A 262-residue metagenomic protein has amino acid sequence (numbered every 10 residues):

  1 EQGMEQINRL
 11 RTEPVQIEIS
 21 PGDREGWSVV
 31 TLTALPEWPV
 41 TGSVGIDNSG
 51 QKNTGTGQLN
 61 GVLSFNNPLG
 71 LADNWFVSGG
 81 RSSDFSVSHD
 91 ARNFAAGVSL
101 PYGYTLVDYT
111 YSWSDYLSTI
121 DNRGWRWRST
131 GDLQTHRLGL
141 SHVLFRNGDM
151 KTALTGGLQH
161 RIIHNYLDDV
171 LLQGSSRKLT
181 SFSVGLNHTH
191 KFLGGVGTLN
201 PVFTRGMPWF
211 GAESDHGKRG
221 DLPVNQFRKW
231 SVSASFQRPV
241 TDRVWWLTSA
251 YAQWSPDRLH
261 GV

Functional and structural regions predicted by a protein language model:
E1-G50, S83-R92, A250-A252: Periplasmic polypeptide-binding modules associated with outer-membrane biogenesis and secretion
E13, S28, W38-G42, G57-L59 (+7 more regions): Outer-envelope beta-barrel architecture signal
I19, V44-N48, W75-R81, Y109-D115 (+3 more regions): Transmembrane beta-barrel strands of outer-membrane/channel proteins
G26, G55-L59, D90-F94, D132-H136 (+2 more regions): Residues that define the transmembrane beta-barrel architecture of outer-membrane proteins
N48-T54, S83-V87, W125-S129, L167-S175 (+1 more regions): Outer-membrane beta-barrel domain signature
S64-L69, A96-Y104, L138-N147, V184-G194 (+2 more regions): Outer-membrane beta-barrel proteins
S112-Q134: Outer-membrane beta-barrel translocator/channel fold
H164-V262: C-terminal outer-membrane beta-barrel translocator/porin domains of Gram-negative envelope proteins and their
